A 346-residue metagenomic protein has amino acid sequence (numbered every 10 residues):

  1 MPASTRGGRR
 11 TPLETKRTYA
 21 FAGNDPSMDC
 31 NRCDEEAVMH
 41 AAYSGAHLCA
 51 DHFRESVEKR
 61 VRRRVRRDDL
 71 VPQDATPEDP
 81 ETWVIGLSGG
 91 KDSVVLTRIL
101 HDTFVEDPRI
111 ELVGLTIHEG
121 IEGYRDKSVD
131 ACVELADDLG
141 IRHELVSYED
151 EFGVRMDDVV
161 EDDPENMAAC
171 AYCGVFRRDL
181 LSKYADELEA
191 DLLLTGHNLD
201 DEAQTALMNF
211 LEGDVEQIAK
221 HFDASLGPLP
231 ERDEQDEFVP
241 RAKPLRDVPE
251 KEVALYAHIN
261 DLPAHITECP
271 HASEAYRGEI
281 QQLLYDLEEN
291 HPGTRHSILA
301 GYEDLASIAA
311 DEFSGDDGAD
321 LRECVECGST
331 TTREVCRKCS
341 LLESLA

Functional and structural regions predicted by a protein language model:
M1-A22, N260, T267-G318: A broadly conserved sequence feature marking short terminus-proximal activation segments in nucleic acid-centric
A3-R6, R10, T15-A219, A254-I259 (+2 more regions): ATP-dependent adenylation/nucleotidyltransferase module used to activate substrates
M28-C30, H296-A346: Cys/His-clustered metal-coordination modules, chiefly Zn-binding fingers
Y43, D51, E55, V175 (+7 more regions): Electropositive phosphate-/nucleotide-binding environments in soluble metabolic enzymes
E106, D286-N290, C327: Histidine kinase transmitter module recognition
D158-D163, E279-L284, T330: Short, surface-exposed amphipathic charged segments that create phosphate/polyanion-binding patches used for binding
C170, A242-R246, C269, A310-F313 (+1 more regions): Glycine- and other small-residue-rich loops at beta-strand/loop junctions that grip anionic moieties
F176, D200-E289, T294, L345: Catalytic subdomain that performs nucleotidyl-dependent activation
